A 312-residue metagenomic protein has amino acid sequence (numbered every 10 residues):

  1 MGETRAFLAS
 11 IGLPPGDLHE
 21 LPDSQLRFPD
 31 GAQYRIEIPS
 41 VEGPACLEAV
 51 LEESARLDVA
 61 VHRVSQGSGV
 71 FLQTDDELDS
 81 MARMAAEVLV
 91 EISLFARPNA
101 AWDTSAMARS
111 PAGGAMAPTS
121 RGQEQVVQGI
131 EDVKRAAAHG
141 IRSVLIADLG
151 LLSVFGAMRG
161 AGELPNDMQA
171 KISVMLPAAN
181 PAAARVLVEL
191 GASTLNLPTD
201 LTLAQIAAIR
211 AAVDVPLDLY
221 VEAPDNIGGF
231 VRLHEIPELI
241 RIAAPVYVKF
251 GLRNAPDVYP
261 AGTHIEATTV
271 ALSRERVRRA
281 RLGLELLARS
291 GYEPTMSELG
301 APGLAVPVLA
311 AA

Functional and structural regions predicted by a protein language model:
M1-I141, I146-A178, L203-A312: Active-site pocket-lining/capping segments in soluble small-molecule metabolic enzymes
V144, A192-P198: Conserved catalytic-core segments centered on acid/base and nucleophilic motifs
N180-A182: Conserved nucleotide-cofactor-binding alpha/beta core module
